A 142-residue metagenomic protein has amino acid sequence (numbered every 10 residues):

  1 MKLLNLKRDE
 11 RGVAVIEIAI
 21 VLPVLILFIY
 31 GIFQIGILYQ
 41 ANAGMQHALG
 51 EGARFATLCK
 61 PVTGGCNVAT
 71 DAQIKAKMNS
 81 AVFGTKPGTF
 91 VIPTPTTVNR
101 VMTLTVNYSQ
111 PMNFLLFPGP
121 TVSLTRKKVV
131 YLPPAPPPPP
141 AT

Functional and structural regions predicted by a protein language model:
M1-R11: N-terminal leader/signal peptides at the extreme start of proteins
K2, Y39-N42, H47-T142: Short, conserved structural patches
K7, A14, T105: Conserved beta-strand segments that form the floor/walls of ligand-binding pockets within enzyme and binding domains
R11-V24: N-terminal signal-anchor/signal peptide hydrophobic helix marking the start of the first transmembrane segment
G12-V15, I32, M45: Hydrophobic packing within well-folded, soluble alpha/beta domains
E17, Q34, L49: Conserved G/P- and acidic residue-centered "switch" motifs that form tight phosphate/ATP-binding loops in soluble
L25, G31-Q34, L38-N42: Alpha-helical transmembrane segments
